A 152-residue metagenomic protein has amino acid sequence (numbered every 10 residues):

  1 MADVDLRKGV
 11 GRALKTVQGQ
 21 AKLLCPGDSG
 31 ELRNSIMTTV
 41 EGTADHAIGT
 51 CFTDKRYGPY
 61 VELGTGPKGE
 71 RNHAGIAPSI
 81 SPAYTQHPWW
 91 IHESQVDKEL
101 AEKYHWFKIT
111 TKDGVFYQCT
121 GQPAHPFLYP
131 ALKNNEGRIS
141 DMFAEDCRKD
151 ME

Functional and structural regions predicted by a protein language model:
M1-E152: Short, Lys/Arg-rich flexible segments
